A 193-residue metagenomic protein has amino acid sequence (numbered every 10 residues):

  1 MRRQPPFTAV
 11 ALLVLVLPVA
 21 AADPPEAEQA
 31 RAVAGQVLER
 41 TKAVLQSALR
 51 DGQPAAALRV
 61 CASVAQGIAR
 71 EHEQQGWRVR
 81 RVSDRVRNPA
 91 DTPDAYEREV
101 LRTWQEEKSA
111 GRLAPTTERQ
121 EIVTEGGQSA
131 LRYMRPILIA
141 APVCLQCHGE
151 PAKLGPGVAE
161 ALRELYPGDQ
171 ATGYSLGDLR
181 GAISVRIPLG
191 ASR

Functional and structural regions predicted by a protein language model:
M1-Q4: N-terminal secretory signal peptides that target proteins for export/translocation
P6-A9, E160: Composition- and surface-driven signal marking solvent-exposed, interaction-prone regions in large proteins
T8-P18: Bacterial N-terminal signal peptides
A22-V143, A152-R193: Extracytoplasmic c-type cytochrome modules immediately beyond a signal peptide or single-pass transmembrane anchor
Q146: Short, cysteine/histidine-rich loop/knuckle motifs that typically chelate Zn2+
G149: Short Cys/His-rich local motifs and their 1-3 flanking residues in nucleic-acid-associated proteins and small
